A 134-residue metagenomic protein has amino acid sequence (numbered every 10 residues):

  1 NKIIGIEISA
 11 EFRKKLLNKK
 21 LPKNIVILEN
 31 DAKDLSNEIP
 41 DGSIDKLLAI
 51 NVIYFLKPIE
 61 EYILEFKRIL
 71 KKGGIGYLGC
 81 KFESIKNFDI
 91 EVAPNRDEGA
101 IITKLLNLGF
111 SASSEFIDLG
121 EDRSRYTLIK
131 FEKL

Functional and structural regions predicted by a protein language model:
N1, I25, S43, G73-G74: Surface-exposed loop/turn positions
N1-L35: Class I SAM-dependent methyltransferase SAM/SAH-binding core
K20-P22, K57, K71: Short conserved AdoMet
K33, N37-L47: A short acidic, Gly/Pro-enriched loop at the edge of an enzyme's catalytic core that lines a small-molecule cofactor
D45-I59: A short SAM/SAH-binding and catalytic strip from SAM-dependent methyltransferases
E60-K72: A short glycine-rich, Lys/Arg-flanked "PGG" loop and its adjoining helix->strand segment in the class I
I75-K104: Conserved class I S-adenosyl-L-methionine
L108-F110, I117-L134: Core SAM-dependent methyltransferase catalytic element
